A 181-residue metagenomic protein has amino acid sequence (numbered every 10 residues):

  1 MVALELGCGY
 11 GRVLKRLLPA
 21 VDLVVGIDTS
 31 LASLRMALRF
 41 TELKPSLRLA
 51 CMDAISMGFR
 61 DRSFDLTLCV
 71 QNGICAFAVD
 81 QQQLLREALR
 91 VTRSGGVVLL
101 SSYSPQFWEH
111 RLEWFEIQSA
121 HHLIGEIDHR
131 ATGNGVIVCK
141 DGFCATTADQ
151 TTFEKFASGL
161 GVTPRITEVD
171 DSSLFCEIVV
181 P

Functional and structural regions predicted by a protein language model:
M1-G7: Conserved class I S-adenosyl-L-methionine
Y10-S56: Class I SAM-dependent methyltransferase SAM/SAH-binding core
I55-T67: A short acidic, Gly/Pro-enriched loop at the edge of an enzyme's catalytic core that lines a small-molecule cofactor
L66-D80: A short SAM/SAH-binding and catalytic strip from SAM-dependent methyltransferases
Q82-S94: A short glycine-rich, Lys/Arg-flanked "PGG" loop and its adjoining helix->strand segment in the class I
L99-E126: Conserved class I S-adenosyl-L-methionine
D141-L160: Short alpha-helix
V162, I166-P181: Core SAM-dependent methyltransferase catalytic element
